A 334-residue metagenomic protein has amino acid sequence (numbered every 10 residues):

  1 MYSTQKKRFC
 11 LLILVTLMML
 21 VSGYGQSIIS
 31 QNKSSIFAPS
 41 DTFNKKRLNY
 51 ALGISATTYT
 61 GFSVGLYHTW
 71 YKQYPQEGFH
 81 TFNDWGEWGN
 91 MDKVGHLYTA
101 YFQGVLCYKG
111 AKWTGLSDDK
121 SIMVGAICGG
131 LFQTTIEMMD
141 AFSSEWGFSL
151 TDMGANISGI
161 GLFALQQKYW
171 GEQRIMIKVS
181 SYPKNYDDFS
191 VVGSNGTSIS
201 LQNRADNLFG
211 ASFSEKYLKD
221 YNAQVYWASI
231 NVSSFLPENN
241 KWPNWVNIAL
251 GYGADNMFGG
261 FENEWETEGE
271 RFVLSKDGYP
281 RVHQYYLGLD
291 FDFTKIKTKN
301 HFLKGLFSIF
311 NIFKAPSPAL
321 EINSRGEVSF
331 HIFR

Functional and structural regions predicted by a protein language model:
L12-I13, L17-K93, L97-G104, Y108-L116 (+5 more regions): N-terminal targeting leaders of membrane proteins
C128, F132, I175-I177, N244-L250 (+1 more regions): Transmembrane beta-strands of outer-membrane beta-barrel proteins
I136-I157: Interfacial helix-loop-helix junctions of multi-pass membrane proteins
L150-D220: Glycine- and acidic-residue-rich phosphate-binding/metal-coordinating active-site segment common to enzymes that handle
G161-L165, Y226-V232, L287-F293, V328-I332: Residues on the lipid-exposed face of transmembrane beta-strands in outer-membrane beta-barrel proteins
S181-N185, Y252-F258, F293-K295: Transmembrane beta-strands of outer-membrane beta-barrel pores
S190-V192, G260-T267: Outer-membrane beta-barrel translocator domains and adjoining extracellular loop/strand segments of Gram-negative
D220-Y226, N244, R281-L287: Residues that define the transmembrane beta-barrel architecture of outer-membrane proteins
